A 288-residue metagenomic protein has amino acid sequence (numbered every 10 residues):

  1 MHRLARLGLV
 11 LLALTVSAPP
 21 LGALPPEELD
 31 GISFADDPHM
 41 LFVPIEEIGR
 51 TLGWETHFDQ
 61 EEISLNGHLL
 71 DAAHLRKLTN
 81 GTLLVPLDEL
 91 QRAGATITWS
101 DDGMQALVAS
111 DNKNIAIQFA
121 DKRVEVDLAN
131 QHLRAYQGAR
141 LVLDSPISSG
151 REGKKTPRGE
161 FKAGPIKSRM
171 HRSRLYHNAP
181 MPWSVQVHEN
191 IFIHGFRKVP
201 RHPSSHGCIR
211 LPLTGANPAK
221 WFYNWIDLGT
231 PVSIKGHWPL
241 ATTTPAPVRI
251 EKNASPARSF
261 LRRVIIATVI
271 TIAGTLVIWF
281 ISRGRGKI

Functional and structural regions predicted by a protein language model:
M1-G8: Bacterial N-terminal signal peptides that target proteins for export
G8-A18: Bacterial N-terminal signal peptides
P19-D121: Primary recognition of N-terminal secretory signal peptides and signal-anchoring hydrophobic helices
G31, G67-L69, A139, E189 (+1 more regions): Residue-level detection of beta-strand-connecting loop/turn positions
A35-V43, N80-V85, D127, P157 (+2 more regions): Soluble non-cytosolic domains of exported or imported proteins
F42-G49, L87, N130, D144 (+3 more regions): Extracytoplasmic/secreted envelope proteins and their assembly/folding machinery, especially bacterial periplasmic
S64, P86-K162, R169, L228-I265 (+2 more regions): Intrinsically disordered, low-complexity, Pro/Ser/Thr/Asn/Gly/Ala-rich spacer/linker segments adjacent to signal
K155-R158, M170-A267, I272, V277-W279: Exported/periplasmic cell-wall-interacting domains
